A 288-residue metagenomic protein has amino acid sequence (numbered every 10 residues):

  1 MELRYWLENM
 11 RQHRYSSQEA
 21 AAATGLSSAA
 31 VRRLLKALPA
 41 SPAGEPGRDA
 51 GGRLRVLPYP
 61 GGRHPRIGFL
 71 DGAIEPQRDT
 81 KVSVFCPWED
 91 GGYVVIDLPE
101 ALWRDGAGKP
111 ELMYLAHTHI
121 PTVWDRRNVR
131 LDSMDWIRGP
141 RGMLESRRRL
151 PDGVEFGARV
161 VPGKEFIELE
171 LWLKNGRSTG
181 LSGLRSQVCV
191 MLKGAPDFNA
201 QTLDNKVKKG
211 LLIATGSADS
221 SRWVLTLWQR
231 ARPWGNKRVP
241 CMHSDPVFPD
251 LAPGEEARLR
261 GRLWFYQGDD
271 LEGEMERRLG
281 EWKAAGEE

Functional and structural regions predicted by a protein language model:
M1-Y15: Short, amphipathic alpha-helical "recognition" segments used to contact nucleic acids or chromatin
A22-L34: Short, basic interhelical loop/turn and adjoining N-cap of the next helix at nucleic-acid- or acidic-partner-contacting
R32-D49: Short, solvent-exposed alpha-helical "recognition" segments
G51-P121, E145, G157, F166: Beta-strand-rich N-terminal accessory domains
I67-G68, E75-G92, P99-W103, G176 (+2 more regions): A contiguous, surface-exposed recognition patch within enzymatic or periplasmic domains that forms
K109-G163, G180: Extended, loop-rich substrate-binding clefts of extracytoplasmic carbohydrate-active enzymes
H117, D125, L131, W136-R138 (+1 more regions): Beta-strand-rich recognition/accessory modules
V161-T202: Acidic (Asp/Glu-rich), glycine- and aromatic
